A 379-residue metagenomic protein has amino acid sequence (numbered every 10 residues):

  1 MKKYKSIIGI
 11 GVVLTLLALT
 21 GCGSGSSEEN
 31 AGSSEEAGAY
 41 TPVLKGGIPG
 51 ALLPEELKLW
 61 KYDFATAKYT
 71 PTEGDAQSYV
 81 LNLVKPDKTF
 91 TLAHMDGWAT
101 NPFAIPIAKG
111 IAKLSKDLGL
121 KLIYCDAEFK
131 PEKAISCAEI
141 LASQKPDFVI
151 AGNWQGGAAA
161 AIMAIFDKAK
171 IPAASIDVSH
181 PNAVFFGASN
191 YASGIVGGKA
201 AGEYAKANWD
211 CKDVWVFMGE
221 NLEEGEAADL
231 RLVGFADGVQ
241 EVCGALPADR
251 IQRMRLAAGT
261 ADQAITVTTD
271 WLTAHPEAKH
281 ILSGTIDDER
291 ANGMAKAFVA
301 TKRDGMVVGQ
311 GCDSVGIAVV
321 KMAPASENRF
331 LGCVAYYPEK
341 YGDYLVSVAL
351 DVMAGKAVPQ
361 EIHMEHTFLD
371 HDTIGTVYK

Functional and structural regions predicted by a protein language model:
G11-L19: Bacterial N-terminal signal peptides
C22-A31: Bacterial lipoprotein signal-peptidase II cleavage site
E35-F90, V239, Y336-K379: Hinge/cleft segment of the Venus flytrap/periplasmic-binding protein
P49, Y79-I107, V184, V214-E224: Short beta-strand segments enriched in small/hydrophobic residues
D75, Y79, F185-W215, L230 (+3 more regions): Hydrophobic alpha-helical segments within soluble ligand-binding/sensing domains
L92, A99-T100, I111, G197-L246 (+4 more regions): An alpha-beta-alpha
L141, V149-K168, F235, M254-V319: Hydrophobic alpha-helical
G156-A192, N208, W215, G219 (+2 more regions): Flexible loop/hinge segments that line or gate small-molecule binding clefts
